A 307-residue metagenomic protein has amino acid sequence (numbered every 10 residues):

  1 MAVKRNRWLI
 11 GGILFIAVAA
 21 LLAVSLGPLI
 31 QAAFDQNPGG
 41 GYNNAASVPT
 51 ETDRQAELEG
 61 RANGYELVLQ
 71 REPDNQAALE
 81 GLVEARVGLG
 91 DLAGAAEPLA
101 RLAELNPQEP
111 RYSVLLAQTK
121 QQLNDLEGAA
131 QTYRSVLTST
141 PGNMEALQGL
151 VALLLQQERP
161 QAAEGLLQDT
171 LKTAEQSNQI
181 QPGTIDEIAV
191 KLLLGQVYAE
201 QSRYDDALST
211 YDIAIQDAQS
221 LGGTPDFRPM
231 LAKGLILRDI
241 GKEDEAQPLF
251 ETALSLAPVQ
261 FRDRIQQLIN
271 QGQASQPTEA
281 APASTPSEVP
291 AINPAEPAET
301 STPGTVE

Functional and structural regions predicted by a protein language model:
M1-G81, E97, V306-E307: N-terminal leader/linker segments that initiate helical-solenoid repeat arrays
E66-E72, T173-I185, D217-T224: Flexible helix-coil transition and linker loops at the boundaries of alpha-helical arrays
G81, L115, G149, L193 (+2 more regions): Canonical tetratricopeptide repeat
